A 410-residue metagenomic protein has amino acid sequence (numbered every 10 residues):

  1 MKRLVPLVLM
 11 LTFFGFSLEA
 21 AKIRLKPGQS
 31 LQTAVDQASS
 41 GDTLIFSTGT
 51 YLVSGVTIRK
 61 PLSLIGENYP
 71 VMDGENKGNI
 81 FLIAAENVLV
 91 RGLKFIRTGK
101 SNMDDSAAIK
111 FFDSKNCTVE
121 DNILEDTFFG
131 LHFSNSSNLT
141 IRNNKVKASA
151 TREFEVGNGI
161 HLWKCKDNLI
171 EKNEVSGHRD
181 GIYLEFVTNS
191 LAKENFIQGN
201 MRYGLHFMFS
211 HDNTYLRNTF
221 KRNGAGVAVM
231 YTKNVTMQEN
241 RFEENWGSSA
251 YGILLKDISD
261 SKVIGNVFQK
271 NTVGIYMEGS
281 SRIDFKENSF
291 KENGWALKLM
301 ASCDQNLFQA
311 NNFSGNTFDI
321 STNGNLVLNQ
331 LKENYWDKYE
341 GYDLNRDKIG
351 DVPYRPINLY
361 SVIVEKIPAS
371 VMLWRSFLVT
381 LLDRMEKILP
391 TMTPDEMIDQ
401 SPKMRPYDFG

Functional and structural regions predicted by a protein language model:
L4-F14: Sec-dependent N-terminal signal peptides
A21-T50: Acidic Gly/Asp/Thr-rich repetitive segments characteristic of extracellular carbohydrate-active and adhesion proteins
Q32, S40, Y51-I65, M72-N116 (+2 more regions): Extracellular beta-strand-rich solenoid/capping regions of secreted or surface-exposed proteins that bind or remodel
L44, V56, L62, P70 (+18 more regions): Solenoid scaffold repeats with emphasis on beta-solenoid/beta-helix
G74-F81, N102-F111, D126-F129, F133 (+8 more regions): Extracellular beta-strand/beta-solenoid scaffold signature
Y203-W295: Eukaryotic tandem repeat interaction scaffolds
S248-G252, I283-E287, K291-G410: Functionally critical loop-and-helix segments that line ligand-binding/catalytic clefts of soluble enzyme domains
